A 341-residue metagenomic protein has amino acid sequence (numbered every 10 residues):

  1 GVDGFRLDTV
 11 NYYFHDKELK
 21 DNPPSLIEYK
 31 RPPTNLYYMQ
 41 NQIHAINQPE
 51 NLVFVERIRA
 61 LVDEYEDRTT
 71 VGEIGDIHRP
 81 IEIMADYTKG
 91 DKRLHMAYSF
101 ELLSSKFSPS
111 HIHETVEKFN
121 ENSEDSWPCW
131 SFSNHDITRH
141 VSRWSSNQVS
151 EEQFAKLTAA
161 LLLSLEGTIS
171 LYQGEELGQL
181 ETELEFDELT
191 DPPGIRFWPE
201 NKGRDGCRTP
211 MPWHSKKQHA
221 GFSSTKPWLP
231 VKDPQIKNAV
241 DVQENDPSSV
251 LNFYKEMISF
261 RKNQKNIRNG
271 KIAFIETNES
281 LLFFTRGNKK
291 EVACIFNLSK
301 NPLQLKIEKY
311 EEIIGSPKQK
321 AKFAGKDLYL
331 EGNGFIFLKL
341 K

Functional and structural regions predicted by a protein language model:
G1-K341: Active-site and adjacent substrate-binding regions of carbohydrate-active enzymes
